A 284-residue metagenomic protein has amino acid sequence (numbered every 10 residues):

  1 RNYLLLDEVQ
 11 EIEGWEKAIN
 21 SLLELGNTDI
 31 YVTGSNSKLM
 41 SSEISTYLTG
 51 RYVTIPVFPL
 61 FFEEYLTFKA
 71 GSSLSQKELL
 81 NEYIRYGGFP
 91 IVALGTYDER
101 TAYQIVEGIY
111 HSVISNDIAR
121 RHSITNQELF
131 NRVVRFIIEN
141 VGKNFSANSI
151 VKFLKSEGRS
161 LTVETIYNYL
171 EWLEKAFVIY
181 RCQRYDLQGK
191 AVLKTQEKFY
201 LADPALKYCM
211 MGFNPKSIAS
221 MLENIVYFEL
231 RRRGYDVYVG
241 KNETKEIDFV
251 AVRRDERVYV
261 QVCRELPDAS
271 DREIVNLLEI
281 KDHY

Functional and structural regions predicted by a protein language model:
N2-W15: Conserved P-loop NTPase "ATPase switch" module shared by AAA+ and STAND
L5, D29-S35, P56: Structural recognition of the conserved hydrophobic beta-strand(s) that form the central parallel beta-sheet of P-loop
E13-K17, S41-S42: Short N-terminal helix/helix-N-cap motif within the alpha/beta-hydrolase-1
E16-L25: Short, conserved "post-DEAD/DEAH" coupling segment immediately C-terminal to helicase motif II within the SF2/RecA-like
S35-S37, S42-N144: Interdomain motor-coupling "hinge/lid" segment immediately C-terminal to the ATP-binding subdomain of NTP-driven enzymes
G142-L154: Short acidic, hydrophobic short linear motifs in intrinsically disordered regions
K155-T165: Short, basic interhelical loop/turn and adjoining N-cap of the next helix at nucleic-acid- or acidic-partner-contacting
T165, E171-Y284: A cross-kingdom feature that marks ATP-driven nucleic-acid transaction machinery
